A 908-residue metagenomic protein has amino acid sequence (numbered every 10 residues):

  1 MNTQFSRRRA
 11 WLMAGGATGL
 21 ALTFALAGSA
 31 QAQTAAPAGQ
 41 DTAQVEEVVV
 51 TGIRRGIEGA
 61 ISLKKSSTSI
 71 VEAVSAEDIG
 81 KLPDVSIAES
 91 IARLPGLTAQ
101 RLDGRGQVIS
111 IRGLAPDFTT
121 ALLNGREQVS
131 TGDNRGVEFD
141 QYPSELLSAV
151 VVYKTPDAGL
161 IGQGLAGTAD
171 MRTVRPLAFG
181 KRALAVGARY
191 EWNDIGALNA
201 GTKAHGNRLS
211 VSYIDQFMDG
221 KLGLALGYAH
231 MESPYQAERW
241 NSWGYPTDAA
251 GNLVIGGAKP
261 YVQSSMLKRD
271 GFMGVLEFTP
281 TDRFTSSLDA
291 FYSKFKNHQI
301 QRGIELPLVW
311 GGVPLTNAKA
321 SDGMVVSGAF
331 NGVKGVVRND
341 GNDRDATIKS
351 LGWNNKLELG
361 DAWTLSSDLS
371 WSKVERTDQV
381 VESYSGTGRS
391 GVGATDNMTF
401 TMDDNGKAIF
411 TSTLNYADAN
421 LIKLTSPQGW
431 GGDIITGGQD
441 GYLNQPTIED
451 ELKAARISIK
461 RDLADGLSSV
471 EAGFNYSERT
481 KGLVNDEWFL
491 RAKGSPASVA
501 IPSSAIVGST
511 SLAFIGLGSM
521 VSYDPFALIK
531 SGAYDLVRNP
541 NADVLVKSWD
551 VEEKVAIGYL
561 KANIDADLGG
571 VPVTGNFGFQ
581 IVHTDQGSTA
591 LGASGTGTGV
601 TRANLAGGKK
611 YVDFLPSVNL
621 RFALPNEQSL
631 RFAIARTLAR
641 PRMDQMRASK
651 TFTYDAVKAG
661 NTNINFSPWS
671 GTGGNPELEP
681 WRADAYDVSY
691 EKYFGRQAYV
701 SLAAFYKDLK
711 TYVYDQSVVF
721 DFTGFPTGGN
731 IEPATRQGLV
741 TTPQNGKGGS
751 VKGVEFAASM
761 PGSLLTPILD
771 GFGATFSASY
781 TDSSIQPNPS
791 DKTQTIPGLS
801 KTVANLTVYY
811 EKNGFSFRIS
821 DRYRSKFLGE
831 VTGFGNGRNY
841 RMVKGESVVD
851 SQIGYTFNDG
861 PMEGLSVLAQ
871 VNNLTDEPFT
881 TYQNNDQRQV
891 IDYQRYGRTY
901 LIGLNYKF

Functional and structural regions predicted by a protein language model:
M1-G96: N-terminal Sec signal peptide and the immediately downstream disordered periplasmic leader that contains the TonB box
L63-V71, G80-V85, Q100-E145, K154-R182 (+1 more regions): Flexible, glycine/serine/threonine-rich loop segments and coil->beta-strand junctions that form periplasmic-facing
S130-G136, E145-V152, A158-P246, L253-G256 (+4 more regions): Outer-membrane beta-barrel translocator/receptor signature
L160, P176-R182, M218-L222, R283 (+9 more regions): Short loop/turn motifs that connect adjacent beta-strands in outer-membrane beta-barrel proteins
G201-G311, A318, V336, D343-D361 (+2 more regions): Transmembrane beta-barrel wall of Gram-negative outer-membrane proteins
V337-I348, K547-E553, L638-S701, F705-L709 (+4 more regions): Outer-membrane beta-barrel signature, preferentially recognizing the C-terminal barrel domain of Gram-negative
F705-L709, V713, F725-V831: Gram-negative outer-membrane beta-barrel transporters
S825-V831, Y855-F908: C-terminal beta-signal and adjacent terminal beta-strands/loops of Gram-negative outer-membrane beta-barrel proteins
